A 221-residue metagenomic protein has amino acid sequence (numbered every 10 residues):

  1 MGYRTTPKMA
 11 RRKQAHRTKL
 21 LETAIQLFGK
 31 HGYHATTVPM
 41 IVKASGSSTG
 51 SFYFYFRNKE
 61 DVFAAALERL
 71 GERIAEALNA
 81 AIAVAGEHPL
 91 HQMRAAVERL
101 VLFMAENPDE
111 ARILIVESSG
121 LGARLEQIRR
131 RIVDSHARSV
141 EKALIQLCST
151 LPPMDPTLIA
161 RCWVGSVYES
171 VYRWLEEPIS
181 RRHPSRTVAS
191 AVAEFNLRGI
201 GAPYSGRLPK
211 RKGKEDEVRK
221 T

Functional and structural regions predicted by a protein language model:
M1-A15, P153, Y204-T221: N-terminal intrinsically disordered/low-complexity leader segments
H16-I25, I41, V62, A66-L78 (+1 more regions): Generic hydrophobic, amphipathic alpha-helix propensity
R17-T18, V38, E60, A64 (+8 more regions): Short, structured helix-loop boundary elements
K19, L27-D61, A65: Helix-turn-helix
A65, A80-E106, L151, I159-W163 (+1 more regions): Hydrophobic alpha-helical connector segments
E72-N79, H91, A123-C148, T157-G165 (+2 more regions): Amphipathic alpha-helical packing segments from all-alpha helical-bundle domains
A81-A85, L114-S118, L147, W174-P178: Secondary-structure edge/capping motif, primarily at the C-terminal ends of alpha-helices and the immediately following
A95, L102-R138, C148-L158, R182: Short secondary-structure transition hinges
